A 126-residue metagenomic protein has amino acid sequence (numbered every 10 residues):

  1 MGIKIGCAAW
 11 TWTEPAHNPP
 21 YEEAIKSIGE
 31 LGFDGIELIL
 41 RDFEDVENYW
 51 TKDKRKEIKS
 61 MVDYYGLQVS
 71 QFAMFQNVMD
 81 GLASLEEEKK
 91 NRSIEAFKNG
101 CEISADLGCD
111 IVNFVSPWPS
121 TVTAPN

Functional and structural regions predicted by a protein language model:
M1-D110: N-terminal pre-domain/capping segments
G81-L82, A124-N126: Short acidic, glycine/Ser/Thr-rich loop/turn "cap" segments at secondary-structure junctions
S104-P125: Active-site groove signature of glycoside hydrolases
